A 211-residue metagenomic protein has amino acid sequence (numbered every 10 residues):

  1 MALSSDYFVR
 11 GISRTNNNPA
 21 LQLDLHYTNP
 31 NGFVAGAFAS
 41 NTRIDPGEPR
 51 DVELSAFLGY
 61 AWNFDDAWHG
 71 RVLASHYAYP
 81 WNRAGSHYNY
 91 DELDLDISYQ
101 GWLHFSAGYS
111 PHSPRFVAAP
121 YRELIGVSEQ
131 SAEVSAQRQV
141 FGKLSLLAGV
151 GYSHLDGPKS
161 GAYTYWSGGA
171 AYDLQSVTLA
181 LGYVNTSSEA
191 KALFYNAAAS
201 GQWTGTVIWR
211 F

Functional and structural regions predicted by a protein language model:
L3-V9, N29, A39-R43, W62 (+7 more regions): Transmembrane beta-strands of outer-membrane beta-barrel pores
V9-N16, P46-V52, N82-N89, R115-E123 (+2 more regions): Outer-membrane beta-barrel translocator domains and adjoining extracellular loop/strand segments of Gram-negative
N16-H69, W209-F211: Glycine- and aromatic-enriched membrane insertion/assembly motifs of diderm outer-membrane and organelle channel
N17-L21, R50-L54, W68, H87-L93 (+4 more regions): Residues that define the transmembrane beta-barrel architecture of outer-membrane proteins
D24-H26, F57-G59, L73, D94-D96 (+3 more regions): Outer-membrane beta-barrel architecture
N31-A37, D66-V72, G101-A107, R138 (+2 more regions): Repeated loop/turn-to-beta-strand initiation elements of outer-membrane beta-barrel proteins
A84-L155, Y183: Detector for outer-membrane/organellar transmembrane beta-barrel domains, recognizing the amphipathic beta-strand
R138, G168-V177, Y183, A197-F211: Outer-membrane beta-barrel "beta-signal"
